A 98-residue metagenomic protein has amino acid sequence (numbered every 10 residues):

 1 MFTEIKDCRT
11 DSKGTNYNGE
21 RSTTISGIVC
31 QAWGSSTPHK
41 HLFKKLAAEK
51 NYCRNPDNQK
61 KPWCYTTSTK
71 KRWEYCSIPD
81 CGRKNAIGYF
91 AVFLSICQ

Functional and structural regions predicted by a protein language model:
M1-R9, C97: N-terminal signal peptide
K6-P62, T66: Folded, disulfide-stabilized extracellular/luminal domains of secretory-pathway proteins
G19-R21, P79, V92: Compositionally biased, low-complexity segments enriched in small residues
T69-G82: Short, disulfide-bonded extracellular cysteine-rich repeat modules
K84-Y89: Extracellular mucin-like PTS segments
A91-Q98: Short, low-complexity interaction motifs enriched in proline and bulky hydrophobics
